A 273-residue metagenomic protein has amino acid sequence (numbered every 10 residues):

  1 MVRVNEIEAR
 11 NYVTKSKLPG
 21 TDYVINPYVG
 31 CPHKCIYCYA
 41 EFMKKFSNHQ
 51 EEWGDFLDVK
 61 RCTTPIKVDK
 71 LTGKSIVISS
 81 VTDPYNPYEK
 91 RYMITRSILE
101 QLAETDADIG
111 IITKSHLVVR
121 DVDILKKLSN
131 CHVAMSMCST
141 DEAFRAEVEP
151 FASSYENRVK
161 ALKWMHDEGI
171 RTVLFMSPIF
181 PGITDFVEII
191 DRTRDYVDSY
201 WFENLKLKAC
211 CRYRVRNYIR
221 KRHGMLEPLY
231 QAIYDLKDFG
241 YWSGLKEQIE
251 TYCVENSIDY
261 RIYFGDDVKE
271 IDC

Functional and structural regions predicted by a protein language model:
M1-E8, T14-K15, V187-C273: Auxiliary Fe-S-binding modules of radical SAM enzymes
M1-H132, T140-A143, Y155, D167: Conserved Radical SAM active-site core
Y23, I76, I109, V133-M135 (+3 more regions): Hydrophobic faces of well-ordered beta-strands that scaffold small-molecule active sites in alpha/beta enzyme cores
I66, R96-L99, V122, R158-L162 (+2 more regions): Generic structural signal for well-ordered alpha-helices, preferentially at hydrophobic/aromatic core positions
V77-N86, H116-V119, C131-F151, P181 (+2 more regions): Conserved radical SAM core fold
K90-M93, E149-N157, K237-Y241: Alpha-helix N-cap and loop-to-helix initiation/capping positions
M93-T95, L128-C138, T184-W201, C273: Short, electropositive alpha-helical surface patch
F151, W164-T184, L236-F239: Conserved strand-turn element in the central/C-terminal portion of the radical SAM core barrel that lines
